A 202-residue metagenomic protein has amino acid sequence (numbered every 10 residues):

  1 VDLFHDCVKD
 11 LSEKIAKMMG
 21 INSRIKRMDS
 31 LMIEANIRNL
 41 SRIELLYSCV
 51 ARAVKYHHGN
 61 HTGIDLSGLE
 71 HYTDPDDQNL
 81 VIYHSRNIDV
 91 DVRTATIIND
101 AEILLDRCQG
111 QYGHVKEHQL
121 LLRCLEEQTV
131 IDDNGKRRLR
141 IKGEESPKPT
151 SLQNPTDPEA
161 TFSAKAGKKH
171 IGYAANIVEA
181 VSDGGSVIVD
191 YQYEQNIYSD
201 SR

Functional and structural regions predicted by a protein language model:
V1-R202: Polybasic low-complexity intrinsically disordered regions
